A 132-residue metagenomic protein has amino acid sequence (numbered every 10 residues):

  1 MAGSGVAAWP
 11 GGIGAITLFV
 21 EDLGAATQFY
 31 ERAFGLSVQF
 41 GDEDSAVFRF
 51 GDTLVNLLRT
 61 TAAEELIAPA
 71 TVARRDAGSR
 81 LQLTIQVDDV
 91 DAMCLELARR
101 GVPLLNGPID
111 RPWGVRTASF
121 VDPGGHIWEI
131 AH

Functional and structural regions predicted by a protein language model:
M1-G14, L36-I85, A92-V121, H132: Vicinal oxygen chelate
G14-Q28: Short, basic/low-complexity N-terminal boundary segments at the transition from targeting/disordered tails
A25-A26, D89, M93: Short phosphate-engaging motifs
A26-E31, L97, G125: Conserved active-site tyrosine of GNAT-family acetyltransferases
I127-I130: Short glycine-/small-residue motifs
